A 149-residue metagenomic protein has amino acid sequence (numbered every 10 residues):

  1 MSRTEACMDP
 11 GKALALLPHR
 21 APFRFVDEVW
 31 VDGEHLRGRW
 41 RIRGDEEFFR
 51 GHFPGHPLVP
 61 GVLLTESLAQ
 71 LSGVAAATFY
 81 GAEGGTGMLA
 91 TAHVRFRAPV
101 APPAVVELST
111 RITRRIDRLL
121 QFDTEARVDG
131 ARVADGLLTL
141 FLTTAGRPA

Functional and structural regions predicted by a protein language model:
M1-E28: N-terminal leader/capping segments at the start of a protein or of a new domain
E5-C7, L71-S109, V133-D135, L140-F141: Hydrophobic beta-strand-centered segment that forms part of the acyl-chain substrate-binding groove
R20, D27-E28, L36, A101-S109 (+3 more regions): Terminal leader/tail segments of proteins
R20-V59: Catalytic strand-loop segment that frames the active site of acyl-thioester-processing enzymes
V29, H93-D129: Hydrophobic beta-sheet segments that form the core/acyl-binding groove of ACP/CoA-dependent acyl-chain-processing
I42, F53, I112-R114, A126-V128 (+1 more regions): A short beta-strand motif that forms part of the nucleic acid-binding face of small beta-barrel RNA-binding folds
R50-A75, M88-L89: Compact, glycine-rich, soluble single-domain proteins
L119-A149: Mixed-charge, glycine-accented linear interaction segment located at domain edges/termini
